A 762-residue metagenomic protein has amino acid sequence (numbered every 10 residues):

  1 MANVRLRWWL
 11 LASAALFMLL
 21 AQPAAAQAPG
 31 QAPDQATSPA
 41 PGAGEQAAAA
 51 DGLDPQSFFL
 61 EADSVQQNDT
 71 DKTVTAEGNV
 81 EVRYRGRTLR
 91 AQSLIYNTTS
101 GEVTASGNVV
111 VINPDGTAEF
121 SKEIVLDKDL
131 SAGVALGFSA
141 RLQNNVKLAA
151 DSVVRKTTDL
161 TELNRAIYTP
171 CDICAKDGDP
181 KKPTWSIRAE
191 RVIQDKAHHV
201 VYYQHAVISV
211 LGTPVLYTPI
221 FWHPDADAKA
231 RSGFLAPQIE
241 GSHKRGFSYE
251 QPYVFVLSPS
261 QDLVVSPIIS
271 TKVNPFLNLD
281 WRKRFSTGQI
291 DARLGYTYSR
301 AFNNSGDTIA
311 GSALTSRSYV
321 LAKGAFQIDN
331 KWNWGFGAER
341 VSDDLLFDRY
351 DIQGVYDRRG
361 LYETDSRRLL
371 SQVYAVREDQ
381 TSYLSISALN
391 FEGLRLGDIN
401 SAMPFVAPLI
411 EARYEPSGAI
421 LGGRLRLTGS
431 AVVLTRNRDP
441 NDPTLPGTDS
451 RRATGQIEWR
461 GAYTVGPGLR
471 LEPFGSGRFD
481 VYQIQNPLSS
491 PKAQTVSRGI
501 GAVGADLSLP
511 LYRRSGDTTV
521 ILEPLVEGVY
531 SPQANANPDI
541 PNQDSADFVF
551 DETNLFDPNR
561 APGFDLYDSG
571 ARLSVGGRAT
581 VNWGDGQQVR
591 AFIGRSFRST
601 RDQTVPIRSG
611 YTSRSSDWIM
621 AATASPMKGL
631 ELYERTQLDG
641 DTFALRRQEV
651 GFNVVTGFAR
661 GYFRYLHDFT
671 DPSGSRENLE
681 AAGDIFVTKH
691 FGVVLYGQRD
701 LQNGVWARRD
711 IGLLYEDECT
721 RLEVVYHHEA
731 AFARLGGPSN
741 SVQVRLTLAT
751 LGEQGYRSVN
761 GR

Functional and structural regions predicted by a protein language model:
A2-A12: Bacterial N-terminal signal peptides that target proteins for export
L11-A21: Bacterial N-terminal signal peptides
Q22-A26: Sec/Tat signal peptide C-region and signal peptidase I cleavage site
Q27-S371, R451-I457, L488-S489, T670-S673 (+4 more regions): Structural signature for solvent-exposed beta-strand/loop edge elements and short helix-capping sites, enriched
L94, I124, A375, A546 (+1 more regions): Beta-propeller and related beta-repeat scaffolds in trafficking/envelope systems
A132, L163, I193, A402-F405 (+1 more regions): Outer-membrane beta-barrel translocator/pore domains, especially the C-terminal barrels of Gram-negative outer-membrane
E250-L257, E363-R395, S401, G455 (+1 more regions): Outer-membrane beta-barrel transmembrane strands
G335, Y374-R377, S382-P404, L409-R424 (+1 more regions): Basic/polar, acidic-poor N-terminal "presequence/leader" segments that form or can form short amphipathic helices
